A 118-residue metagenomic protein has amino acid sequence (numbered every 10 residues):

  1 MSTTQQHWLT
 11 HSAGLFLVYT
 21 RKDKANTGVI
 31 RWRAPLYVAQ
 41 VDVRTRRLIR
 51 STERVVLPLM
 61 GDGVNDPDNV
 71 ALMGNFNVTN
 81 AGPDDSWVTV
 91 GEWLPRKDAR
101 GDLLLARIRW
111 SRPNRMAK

Functional and structural regions predicted by a protein language model:
M1-Q5, L9, T45-P83: Conserved blade-ending motifs and adjacent loop-strand segments that build the rim/top face of beta-propeller domains
S2-H7, K24-W32: Glycine- and acidic/polar-rich repeat regions and solenoidal domains
T3-Q5, S12-G14, R33-L36, M73-N75 (+1 more regions): Active-site lining segments that contact anionic ligands and/or coordinate catalytic metals
S12-V18, P83-T89: Entry beta-strands of beta-propeller and related beta-repeat scaffolds
Y19-K22, D42, T52, V90-E92: Active-site proximal loops enriched in glycine and acidic residues that flank catalytic Cys/His/Asp and coordinate
K22-G28, W93-D98: Short glycine/acidic-enriched loop and turn motifs that connect beta-strands
R31-R46, R100-A117: Beta-propeller blade signature
V88-R96, L105: Compositionally biased, intrinsically disordered linkers/stalks adjacent to structured regions
